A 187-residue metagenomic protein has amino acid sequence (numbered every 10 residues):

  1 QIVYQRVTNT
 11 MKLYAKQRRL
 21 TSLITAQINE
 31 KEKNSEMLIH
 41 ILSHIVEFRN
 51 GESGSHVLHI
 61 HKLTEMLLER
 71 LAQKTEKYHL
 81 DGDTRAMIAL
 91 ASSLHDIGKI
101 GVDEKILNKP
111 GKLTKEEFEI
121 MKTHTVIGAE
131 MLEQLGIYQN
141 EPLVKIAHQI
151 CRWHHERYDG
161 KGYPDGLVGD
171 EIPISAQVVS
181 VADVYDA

Functional and structural regions predicted by a protein language model:
Q1-S22: N-terminal membrane insertion elements
A15-Q17, I24, V46, T75: Generic low-complexity, intrinsically disordered sequence content enriched in small uncharged/hydrophobic residues
S22-M37: Short, charged amphipathic alpha-helical "coupling" segments at sensory-output junctions in signaling proteins
K33-A187: Histidine- and acidic-residue-rich, metal-dependent catalytic cores
